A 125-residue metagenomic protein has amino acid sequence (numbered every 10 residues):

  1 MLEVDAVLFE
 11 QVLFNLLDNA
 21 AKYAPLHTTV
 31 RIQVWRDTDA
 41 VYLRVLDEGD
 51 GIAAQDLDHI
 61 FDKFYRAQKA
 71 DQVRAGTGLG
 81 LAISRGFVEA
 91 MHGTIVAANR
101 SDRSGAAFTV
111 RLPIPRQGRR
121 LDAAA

Functional and structural regions predicted by a protein language model:
M1-V4: Conserved micro-motifs of the catalytic ATP-binding
F9-E10: A residue-level detector for a conserved hydrophobic packing site within the catalytic ATP-binding domain
A20-A21: Short helix-loop "hinge" at the ATP-lid/N-box region of the Bergerat-fold HATPase_c
H27-D39: Short beta-strand/loop element within the Bergerat-fold HATPase_c
G51-H59: Short helix N-cap motif at coil->helix boundaries in the Bergerat
G80, S84: Short alpha-helical Gxxx[C/S/T] motif in the catalytic ATP-binding
G93-T94: Conserved glycine-rich
